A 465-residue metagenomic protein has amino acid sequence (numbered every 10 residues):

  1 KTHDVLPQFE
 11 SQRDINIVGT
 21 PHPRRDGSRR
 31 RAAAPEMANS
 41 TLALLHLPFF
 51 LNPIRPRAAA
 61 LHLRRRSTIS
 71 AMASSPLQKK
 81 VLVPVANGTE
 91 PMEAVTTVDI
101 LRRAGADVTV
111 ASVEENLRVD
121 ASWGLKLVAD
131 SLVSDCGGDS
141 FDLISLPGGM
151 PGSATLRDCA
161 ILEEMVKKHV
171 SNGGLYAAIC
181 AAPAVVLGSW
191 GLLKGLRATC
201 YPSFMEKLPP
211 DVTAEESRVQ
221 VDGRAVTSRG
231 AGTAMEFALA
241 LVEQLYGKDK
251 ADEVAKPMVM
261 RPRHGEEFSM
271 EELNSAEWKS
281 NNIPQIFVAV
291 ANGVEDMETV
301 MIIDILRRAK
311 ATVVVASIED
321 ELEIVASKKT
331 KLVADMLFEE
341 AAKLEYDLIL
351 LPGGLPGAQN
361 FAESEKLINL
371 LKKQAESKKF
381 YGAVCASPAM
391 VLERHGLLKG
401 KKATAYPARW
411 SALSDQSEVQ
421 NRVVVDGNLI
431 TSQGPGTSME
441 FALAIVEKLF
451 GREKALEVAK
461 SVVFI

Functional and structural regions predicted by a protein language model:
K1-E36: Intrinsically disordered, low-complexity basic segments at termini and long loops, enriched in Pro/Gly and/or Arg/Ser
R29-R30, A34-N172, A184-G195, M205-E216 (+4 more regions): Extended, subdomain-level signal for the structured scaffold at the beginning of enzyme domains
I179-P183, V384-S387: Short, thiol/selenol-centered motifs that function as redox-active sites or metal-ligating centers
A198, A403: Anionic-ligand binding patches
Y406: Alpha/beta-hydrolase-fold catalytic nucleophile elbow
